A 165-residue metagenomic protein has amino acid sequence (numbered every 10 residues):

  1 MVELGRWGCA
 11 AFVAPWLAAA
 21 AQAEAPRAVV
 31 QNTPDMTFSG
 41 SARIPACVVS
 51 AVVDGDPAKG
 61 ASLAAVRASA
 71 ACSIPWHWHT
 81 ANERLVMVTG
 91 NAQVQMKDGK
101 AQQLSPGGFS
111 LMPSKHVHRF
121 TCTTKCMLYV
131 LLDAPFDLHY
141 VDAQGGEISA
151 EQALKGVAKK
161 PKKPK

Functional and structural regions predicted by a protein language model:
M1-F12: Bacterial N-terminal signal peptides that target proteins for export
A11-A21: Hydrophobic h-region of N-terminal signal peptides that target proteins for export in Gram-negative bacteria
A21-S62, G145-K165: A short, N-terminal "cap"/entry segment at the start of jelly-roll beta-barrel domains of the cupin/DSBH fold
V48, G60-L63, T80-N82, K115 (+1 more regions): Extracytoplasmic
S69-C72, H79-D98: Glycine- and acidic-residue-biased ligand/ion/polar-headgroup-sensing regions
I74-W76, V94-Q95, M112, V117-T123: Short beta-strand His + acidic residue motifs that chelate non-heme Fe in jelly-roll/DSBH and cupin folds
D98-K115: Short acidic-glycine-tyrosine-enriched beta hairpin
S114-L138: Ligand-binding loop in jelly-roll beta-barrel domains
